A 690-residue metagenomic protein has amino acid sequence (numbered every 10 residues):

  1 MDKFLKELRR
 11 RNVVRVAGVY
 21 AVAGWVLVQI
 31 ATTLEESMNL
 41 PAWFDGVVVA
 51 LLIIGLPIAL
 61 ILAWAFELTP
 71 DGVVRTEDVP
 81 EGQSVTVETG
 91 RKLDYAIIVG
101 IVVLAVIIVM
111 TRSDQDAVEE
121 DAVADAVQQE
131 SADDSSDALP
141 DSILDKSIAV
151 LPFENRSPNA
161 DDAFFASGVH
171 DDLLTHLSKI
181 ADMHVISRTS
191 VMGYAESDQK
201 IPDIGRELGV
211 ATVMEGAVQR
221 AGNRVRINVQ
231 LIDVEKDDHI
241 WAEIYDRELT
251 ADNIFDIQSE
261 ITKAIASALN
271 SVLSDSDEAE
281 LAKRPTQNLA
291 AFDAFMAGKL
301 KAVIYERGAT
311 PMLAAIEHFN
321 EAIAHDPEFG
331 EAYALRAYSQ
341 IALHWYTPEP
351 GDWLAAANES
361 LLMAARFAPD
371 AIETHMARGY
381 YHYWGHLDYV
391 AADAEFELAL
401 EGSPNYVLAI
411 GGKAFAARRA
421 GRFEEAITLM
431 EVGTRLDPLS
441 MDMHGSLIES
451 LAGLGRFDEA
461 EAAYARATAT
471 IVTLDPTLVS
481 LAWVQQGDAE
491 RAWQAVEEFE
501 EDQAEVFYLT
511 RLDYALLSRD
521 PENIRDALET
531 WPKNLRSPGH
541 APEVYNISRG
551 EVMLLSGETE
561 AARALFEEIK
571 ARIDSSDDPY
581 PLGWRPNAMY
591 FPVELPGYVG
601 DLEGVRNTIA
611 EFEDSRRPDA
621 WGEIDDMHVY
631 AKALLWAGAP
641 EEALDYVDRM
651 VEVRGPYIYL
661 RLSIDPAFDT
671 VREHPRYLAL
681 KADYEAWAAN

Functional and structural regions predicted by a protein language model:
M1-A117: An N-terminal, helix-rich hydrophobic module
G82-V85, Y95-G100, L104-D145, N159 (+3 more regions): Catalytic-center loop of serine/cysteine hydrolases
Q287-I304, A334, I372, M376 (+7 more regions): Alpha-helical tetratricopeptide repeat
G298-A309, A337-G351, G379, Y383-L387 (+3 more regions): Short coil/turn linking the two alpha-helices of tandem helical-hairpin repeats
A309, E395-E397, L408-I410, A417 (+1 more regions): Alpha-helical protein-protein interaction modules
P311-E328, D352-A368, A391-G402, V496 (+1 more regions): Amphipathic alpha-helices of TPR/Sel1-like and other helical repeat/solenoid scaffolds
F319-E349, G655, Y659: Short, charge-rich amphipathic alpha-helical segments embedded in non-transmembrane helical bundles/solenoids
E331-I341, M376-Y380, L408-F415, D442-E449: Conserved alpha-helical positions within TPR/SEL1-like repeat arrays
